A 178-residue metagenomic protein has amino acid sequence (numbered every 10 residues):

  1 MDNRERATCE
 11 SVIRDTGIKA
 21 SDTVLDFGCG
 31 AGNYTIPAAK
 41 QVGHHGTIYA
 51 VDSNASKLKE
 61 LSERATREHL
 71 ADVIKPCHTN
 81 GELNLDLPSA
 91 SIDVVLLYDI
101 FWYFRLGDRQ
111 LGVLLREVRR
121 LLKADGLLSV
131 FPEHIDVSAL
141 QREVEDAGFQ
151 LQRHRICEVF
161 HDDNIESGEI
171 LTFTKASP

Functional and structural regions predicted by a protein language model:
N3-D22: Conserved alpha-helix/loop element of class I SAM-dependent methyltransferases that forms part of the SAM/SAH-binding
L25, A31, I36-L83: Class I SAM-dependent methyltransferase SAM/SAH-binding core
V42-G43, F104-R105, L122-A124: Helix-to-beta-strand junctions that scaffold the AdoMet/dcAdoMet cofactor pocket in Class I SAM-dependent enzymes
E82-V95: A short acidic, Gly/Pro-enriched loop at the edge of an enzyme's catalytic core that lines a small-molecule cofactor
Y98-D99: Residues lining the SAM
R109-A124: A short glycine-rich, Lys/Arg-flanked "PGG" loop and its adjoining helix->strand segment in the class I
D125-P132: Conserved beta-strand signature within the Rossmann-like core of class I S-adenosyl-L-methionine
F160-P178: Core SAM-dependent methyltransferase catalytic element
